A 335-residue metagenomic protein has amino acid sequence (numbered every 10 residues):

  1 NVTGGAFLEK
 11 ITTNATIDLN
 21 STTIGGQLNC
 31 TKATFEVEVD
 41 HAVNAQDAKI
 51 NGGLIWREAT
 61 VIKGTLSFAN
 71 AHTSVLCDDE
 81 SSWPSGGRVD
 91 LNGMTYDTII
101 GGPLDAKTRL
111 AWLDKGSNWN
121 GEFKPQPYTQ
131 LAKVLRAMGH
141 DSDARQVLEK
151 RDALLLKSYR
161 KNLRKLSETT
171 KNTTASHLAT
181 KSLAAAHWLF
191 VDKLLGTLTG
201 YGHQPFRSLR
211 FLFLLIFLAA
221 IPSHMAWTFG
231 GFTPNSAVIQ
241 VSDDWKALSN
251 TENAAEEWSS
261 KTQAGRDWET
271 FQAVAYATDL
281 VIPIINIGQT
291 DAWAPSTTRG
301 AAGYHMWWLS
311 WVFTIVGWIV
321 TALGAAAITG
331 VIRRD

Functional and structural regions predicted by a protein language model:
N1-V191: N-terminal leader/targeting and pre-domain segments
D141, A219, T321-A325: Alpha-helical transmembrane segments of polytopic integral membrane proteins, especially the permease/helical cores
A144, P222, I328: Hydrophobic, well-ordered secondary-structure elements that form the walls of internal hydrophobic environments
H187-P205, T228-T314, L323: Pore-loop/selectivity-filter region of tetrameric P-loop cation channels
H203-L214: Alpha-helical transmembrane segments and their helix-start/interface "positive-inside/aromatic belt" motifs in integral
F213-I221: Hydrophobic membrane-insertion alpha-helices, especially the h-region of bacterial N-terminal signal peptides
A220-G230: Scaffold helices S1-S3 of the voltage-sensor/voltage-sensor-like domain in six-transmembrane cation channels
V312-R334: Transmembrane alpha-helical segments in integral membrane proteins
